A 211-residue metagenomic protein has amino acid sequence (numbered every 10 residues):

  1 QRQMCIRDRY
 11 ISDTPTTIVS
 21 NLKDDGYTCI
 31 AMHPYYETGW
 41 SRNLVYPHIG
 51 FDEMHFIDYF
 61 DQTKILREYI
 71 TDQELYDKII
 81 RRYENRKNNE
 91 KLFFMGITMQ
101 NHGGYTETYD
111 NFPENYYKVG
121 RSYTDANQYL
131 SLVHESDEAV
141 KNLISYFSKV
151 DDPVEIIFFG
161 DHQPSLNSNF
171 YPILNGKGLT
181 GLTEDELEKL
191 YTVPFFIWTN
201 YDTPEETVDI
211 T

Functional and structural regions predicted by a protein language model:
Q1-Q3, R7-T211: Solvent-exposed soluble domains appended to multi-pass membrane proteins
